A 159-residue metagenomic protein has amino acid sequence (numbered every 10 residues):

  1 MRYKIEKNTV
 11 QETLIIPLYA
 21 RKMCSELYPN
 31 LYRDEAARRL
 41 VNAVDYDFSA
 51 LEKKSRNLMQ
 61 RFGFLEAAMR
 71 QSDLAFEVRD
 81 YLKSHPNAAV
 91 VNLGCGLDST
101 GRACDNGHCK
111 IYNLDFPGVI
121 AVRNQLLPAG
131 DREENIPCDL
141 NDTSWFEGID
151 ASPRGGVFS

Functional and structural regions predicted by a protein language model:
M1-V91, L97-C138, T143-P153: Rossmann-like AdoMet
R154-S159: A short SAM/SAH-binding and catalytic strip from SAM-dependent methyltransferases
